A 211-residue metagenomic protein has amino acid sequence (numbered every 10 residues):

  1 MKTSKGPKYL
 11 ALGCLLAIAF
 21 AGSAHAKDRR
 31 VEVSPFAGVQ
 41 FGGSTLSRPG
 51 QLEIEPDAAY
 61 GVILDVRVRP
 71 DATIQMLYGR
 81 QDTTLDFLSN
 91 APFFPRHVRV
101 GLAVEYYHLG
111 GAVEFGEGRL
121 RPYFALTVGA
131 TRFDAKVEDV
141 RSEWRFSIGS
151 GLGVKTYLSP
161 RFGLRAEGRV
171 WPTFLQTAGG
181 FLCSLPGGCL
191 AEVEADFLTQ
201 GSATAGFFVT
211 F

Functional and structural regions predicted by a protein language model:
M1-R29: Cleavable N-terminal export/targeting peptides
H25-K27, E32-S34, G42: N-terminal targeting leaders of membrane proteins
K27, I63-F146, T156-P160, L190 (+1 more regions): Gram-negative (and chloroplast) outer-membrane scaffold detector with strong preference for beta-barrel transmembrane
P35-G43, M76-R80, F124-A130, V154 (+1 more regions): Transmembrane beta-barrel strands of outer-membrane/channel proteins
V39-Y60, E143-W144: Surface-exposed strand-loop-strand hairpins of Gram-negative outer-membrane beta-barrel proteins
S47-P49, D86-N90, E138, Q176-G180: Outer-membrane beta-barrel and related beta-rich outer-membrane complex signature in Gram-negative bacteria
E53-A58, Y157-G163, R169-G179, E194-S202: Subset of outer-membrane beta-barrel
L185-E194: Low-complexity, intrinsically disordered Gly/Pro/Thr-rich segments
